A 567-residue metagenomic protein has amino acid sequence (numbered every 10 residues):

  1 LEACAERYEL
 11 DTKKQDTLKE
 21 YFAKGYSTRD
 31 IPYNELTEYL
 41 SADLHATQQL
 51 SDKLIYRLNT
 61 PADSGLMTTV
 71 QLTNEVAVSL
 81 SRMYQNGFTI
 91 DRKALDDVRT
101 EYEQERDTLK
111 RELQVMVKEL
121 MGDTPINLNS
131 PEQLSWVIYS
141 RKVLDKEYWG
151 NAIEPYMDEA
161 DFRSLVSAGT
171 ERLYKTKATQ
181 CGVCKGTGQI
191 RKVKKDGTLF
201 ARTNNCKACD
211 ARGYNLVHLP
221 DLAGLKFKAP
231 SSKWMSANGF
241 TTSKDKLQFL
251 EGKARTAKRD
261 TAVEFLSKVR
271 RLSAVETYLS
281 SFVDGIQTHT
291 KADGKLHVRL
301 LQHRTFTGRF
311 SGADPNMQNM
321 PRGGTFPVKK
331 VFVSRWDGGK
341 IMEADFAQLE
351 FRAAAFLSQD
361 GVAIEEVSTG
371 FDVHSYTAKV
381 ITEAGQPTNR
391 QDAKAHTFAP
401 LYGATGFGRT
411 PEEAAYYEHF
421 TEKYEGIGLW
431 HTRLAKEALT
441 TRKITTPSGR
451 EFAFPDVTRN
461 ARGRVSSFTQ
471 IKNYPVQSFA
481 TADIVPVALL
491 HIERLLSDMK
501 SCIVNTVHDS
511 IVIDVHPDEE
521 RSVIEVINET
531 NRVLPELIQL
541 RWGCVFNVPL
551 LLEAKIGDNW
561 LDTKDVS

Functional and structural regions predicted by a protein language model:
A3-Y8, T12-K13, T17-G323, W336-G338 (+4 more regions): Conserved "right-hand" nucleotidyltransferase catalytic core of DNA-directed polymerases
Y8, R299-Q386: Function-dense linear segments that define catalytic or interfacial modules in macromolecule-processing proteins
R29-L36, A62, Y84, F88-D96 (+6 more regions): Glycine- and acidic
V78-S81, Q85, T179-N204, R212-N215 (+8 more regions): Conserved catalytic core of nucleic-acid polymerases
R82-R106, A354, T405-R409, I511-T530: Catalytic palm subdomain of template-directed nucleic-acid polymerases, centered on the conserved carboxylate motif
L95-E132, F420-W430, D518-S567: Polymerase palm active-site segment centered on the conserved acidic dipeptide of motif C
L134-W136, L216, T307-G312, Q318-M320 (+7 more regions): Flexible loop/turn segments at secondary-structure boundaries
K195-G197, Y278, F282-K291, A363-S368 (+2 more regions): Short, contiguous acidic/charged loop-to-helix segments that flank catalytic cores in large enzymes
